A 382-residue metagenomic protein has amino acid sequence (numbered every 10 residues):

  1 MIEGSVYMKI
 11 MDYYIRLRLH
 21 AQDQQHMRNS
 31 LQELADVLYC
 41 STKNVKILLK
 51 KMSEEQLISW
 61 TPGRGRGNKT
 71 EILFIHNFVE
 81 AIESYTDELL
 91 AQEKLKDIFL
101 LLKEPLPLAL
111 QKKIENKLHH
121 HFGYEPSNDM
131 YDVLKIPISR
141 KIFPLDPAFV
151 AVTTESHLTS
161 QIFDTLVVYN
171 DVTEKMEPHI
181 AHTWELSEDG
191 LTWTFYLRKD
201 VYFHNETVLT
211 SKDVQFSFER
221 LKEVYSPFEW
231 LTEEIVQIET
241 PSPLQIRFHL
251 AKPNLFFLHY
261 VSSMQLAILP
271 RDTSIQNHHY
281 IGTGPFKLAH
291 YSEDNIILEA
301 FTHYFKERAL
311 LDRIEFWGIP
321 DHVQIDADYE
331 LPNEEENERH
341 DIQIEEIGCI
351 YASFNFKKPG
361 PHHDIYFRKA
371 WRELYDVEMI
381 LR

Functional and structural regions predicted by a protein language model:
Q24-H26, L48, A151, T183-P227: Aromatic- and charge-enriched surface segment that lines or borders ligand/interaction sites
M27-V37, M52: A short alpha-helical element within helix-turn-helix/winged-helix DNA-binding domains across DNA-binding proteins
S53-G63: A short, conserved structural fragment
E71, E229-R271, H290: Surface-exposed binding/hinge segments that line and control ligand-binding clefts or catalytic entry sites
Y131-F143, H182, T192-F195, I246-R247 (+3 more regions): Short, well-ordered beta-strand elements
P137-L186: N-terminal lobe/hinge region of extracytoplasmic solute-binding protein
H303-R339, E346: Ligand-site clamp/hinge motif
K357-R382: Periplasmic-binding protein-like
